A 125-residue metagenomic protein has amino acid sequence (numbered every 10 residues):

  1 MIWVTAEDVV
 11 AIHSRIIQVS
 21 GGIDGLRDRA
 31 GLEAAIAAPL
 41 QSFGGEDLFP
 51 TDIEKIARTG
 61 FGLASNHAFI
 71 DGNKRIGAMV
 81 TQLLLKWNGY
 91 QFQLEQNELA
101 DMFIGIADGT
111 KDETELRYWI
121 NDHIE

Functional and structural regions predicted by a protein language model:
M1-E125: FIC/Doc superfamily catalytic core
